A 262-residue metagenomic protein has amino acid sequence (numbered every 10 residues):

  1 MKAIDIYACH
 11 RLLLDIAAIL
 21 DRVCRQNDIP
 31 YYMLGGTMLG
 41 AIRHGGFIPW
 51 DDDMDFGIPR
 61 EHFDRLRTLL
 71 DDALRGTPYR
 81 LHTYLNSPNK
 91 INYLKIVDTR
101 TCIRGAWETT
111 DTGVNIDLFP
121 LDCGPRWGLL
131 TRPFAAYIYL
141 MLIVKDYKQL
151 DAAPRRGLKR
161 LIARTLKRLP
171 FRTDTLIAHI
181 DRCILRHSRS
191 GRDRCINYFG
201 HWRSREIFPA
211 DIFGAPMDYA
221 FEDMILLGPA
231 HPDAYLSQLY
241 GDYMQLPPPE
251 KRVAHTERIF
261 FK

Functional and structural regions predicted by a protein language model:
M1-N27, R67-R126, D146-L239, L246-K262: Conserved catalytic core of two-metal-ion nucleotidyltransferases
D21-M54, I58, F63, D211 (+1 more regions): Active-site nucleotide-donor binding segment shared across nucleotidyl transfer reactions
G45-P49, F56, F63, R67 (+3 more regions): Short alpha-helical interface elements
L70, P133-F134: "Short basic amphipathic alpha-helical interaction patches in structured regions
W127-P133: A short secondary-structure junction signal
Y137: Short, His- and charge-rich active-site/binding loops that engage polyanionic ligands
L140-D146: Mobile amphipathic helical/loop "lid" adjacent to a hydrophobic cofactor/ligand pocket
